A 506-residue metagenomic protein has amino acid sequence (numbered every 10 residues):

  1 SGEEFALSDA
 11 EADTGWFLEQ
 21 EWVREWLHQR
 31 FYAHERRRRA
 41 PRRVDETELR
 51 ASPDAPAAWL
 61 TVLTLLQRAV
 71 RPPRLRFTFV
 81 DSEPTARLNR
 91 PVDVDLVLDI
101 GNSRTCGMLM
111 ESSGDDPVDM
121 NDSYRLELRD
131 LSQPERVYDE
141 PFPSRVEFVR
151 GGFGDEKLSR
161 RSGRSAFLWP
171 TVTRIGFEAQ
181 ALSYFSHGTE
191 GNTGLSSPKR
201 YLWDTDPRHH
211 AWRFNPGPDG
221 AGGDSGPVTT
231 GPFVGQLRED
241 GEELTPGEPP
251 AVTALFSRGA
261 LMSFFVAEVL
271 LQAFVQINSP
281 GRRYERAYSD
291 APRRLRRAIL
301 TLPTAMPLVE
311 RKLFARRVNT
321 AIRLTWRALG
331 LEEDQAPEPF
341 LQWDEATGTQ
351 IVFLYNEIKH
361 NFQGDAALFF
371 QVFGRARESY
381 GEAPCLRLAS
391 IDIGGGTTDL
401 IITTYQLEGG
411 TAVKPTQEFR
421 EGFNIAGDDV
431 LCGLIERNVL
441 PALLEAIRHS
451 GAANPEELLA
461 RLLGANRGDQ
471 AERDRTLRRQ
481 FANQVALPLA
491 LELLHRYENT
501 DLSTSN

Functional and structural regions predicted by a protein language model:
S1-A55, E127-P292, L434, V439-L440 (+1 more regions): Phosphate-binding loop and its immediate beta->loop->alpha context in nucleotide/phosphate-handling enzymes
S1-D95, N102-S103, G107-G114, V118 (+1 more regions): N-terminal glycine/serine-rich phosphate-binding loop of ATP-dependent small-molecule kinases, especially carbohydrate
V62-R71, E190-G194, T253-N278, P307-F314 (+3 more regions): Phosphate/oxyanion-binding active-site loops and adjacent basic polyanion-contact surfaces
P72-P91, M262-D290, Q350-S379, N506: Phosphate/ATP-binding catalytic cores across multiple sugar-kinase/actin-like superfamilies, primarily ASKHA
T85-V118, P218-G235, I358-K414: Gly/Thr-rich phosphate-binding beta-strand-loop-beta motif of the actin/hexokinase/Hsp70
S113-V149, F153, R282, R323-L331 (+2 more regions): Flexible phosphate/Mg2+-sensing switch loops adjacent to catalytic phosphate-binding sites
Y288, P292-L313, N506: Glycine-rich phosphate-binding loops at beta-strand->alpha-helix junctions
R294, T304, A315-P384: Hydrophobic, small-residue-rich alpha-helical packing segments that form membrane-like cores
